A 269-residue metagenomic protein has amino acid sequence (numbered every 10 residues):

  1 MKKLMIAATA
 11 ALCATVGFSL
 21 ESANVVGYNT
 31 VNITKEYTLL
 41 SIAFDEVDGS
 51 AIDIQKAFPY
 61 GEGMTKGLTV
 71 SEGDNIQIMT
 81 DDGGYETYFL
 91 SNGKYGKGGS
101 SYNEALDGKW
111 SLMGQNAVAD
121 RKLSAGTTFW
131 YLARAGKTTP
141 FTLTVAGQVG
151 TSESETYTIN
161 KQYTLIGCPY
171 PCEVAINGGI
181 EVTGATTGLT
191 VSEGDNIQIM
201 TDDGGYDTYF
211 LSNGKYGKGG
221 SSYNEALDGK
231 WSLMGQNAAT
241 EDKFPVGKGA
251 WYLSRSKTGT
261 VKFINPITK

Functional and structural regions predicted by a protein language model:
M1-E21: Sec-dependent, cleavable N-terminal signal peptides
L4-M5, L112, I199, L233: Residue-level detector of intrinsically disordered terminal segments
G17-E72, D82, D120-E193, D242-K269: A short, polar beta-strand/turn micro-motif
V26, K35, F58, G83-T87 (+7 more regions): Intrinsically disordered, low-complexity segments enriched in small/polar residues
L68, G73, M79-D81, Y88-G93 (+4 more regions): Tandem-repeat architecture and repeat-register "anchor" residues
T87-G147, L211-I267: Charged, amphipathic alpha-helical scaffolding segments
P169-S232: Intrinsically disordered, low-complexity segments enriched in Gly and acidic/Ser/Thr residues that form flexible
